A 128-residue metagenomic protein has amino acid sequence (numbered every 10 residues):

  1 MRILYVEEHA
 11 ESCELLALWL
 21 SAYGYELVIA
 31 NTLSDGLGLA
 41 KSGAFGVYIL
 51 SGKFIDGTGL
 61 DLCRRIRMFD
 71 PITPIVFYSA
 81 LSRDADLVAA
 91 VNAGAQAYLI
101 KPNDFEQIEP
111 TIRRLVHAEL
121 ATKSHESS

Functional and structural regions predicted by a protein language model:
E7, S51: Conserved acidic carboxylate
A10-I29: Two-component/phosphorelay signaling modules centered on CheY-like receiver
I29-V47: Acidic, metal-coordinating helix/loop segments flanking the phosphotransfer/catalytic sites of two-component signaling
T32, T58-D61: Acidic catalytic/metal-coordinating carboxylates
L60-P71: Short amphipathic alpha-helix used as the core "switch/output" element in two-component signaling
D61, S82-L99: Alpha4 helix (beta4-alpha4-beta5 surface) of REC/receiver domains from two-component response regulators
A85, N103-V116: C-terminal output helix
